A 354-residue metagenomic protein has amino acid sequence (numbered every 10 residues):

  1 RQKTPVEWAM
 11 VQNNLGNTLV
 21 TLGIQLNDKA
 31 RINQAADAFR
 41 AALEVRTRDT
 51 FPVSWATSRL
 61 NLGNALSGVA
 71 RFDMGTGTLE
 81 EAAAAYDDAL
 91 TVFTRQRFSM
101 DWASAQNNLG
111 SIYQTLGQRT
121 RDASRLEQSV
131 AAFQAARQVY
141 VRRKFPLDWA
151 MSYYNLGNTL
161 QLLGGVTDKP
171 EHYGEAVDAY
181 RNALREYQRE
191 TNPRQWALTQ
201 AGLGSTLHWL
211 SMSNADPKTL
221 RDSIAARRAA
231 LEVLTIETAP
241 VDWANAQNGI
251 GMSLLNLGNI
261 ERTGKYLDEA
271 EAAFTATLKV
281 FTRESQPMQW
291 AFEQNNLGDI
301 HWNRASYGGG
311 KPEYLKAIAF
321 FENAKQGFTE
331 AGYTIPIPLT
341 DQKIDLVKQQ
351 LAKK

Functional and structural regions predicted by a protein language model:
R1-W8, L43-W55, L90-W102, R137-W149 (+4 more regions): Flexible helix-coil transition and linker loops at the boundaries of alpha-helical arrays
V6-I24, V53-G68, M100-Q118, L147-L162 (+4 more regions): Conserved alpha-helical positions within TPR/SEL1-like repeat arrays
L15, T21-L26, R48, L62 (+15 more regions): Glycine-centered coil turns and helix-coil junctions that link the paired helices within alpha-helical repeat units
T18, L22-L26, Q34-D37, F72 (+7 more regions): Defense-system signaling and execution modules centered on TIR/cGAS-STING-like, death/scaffold domains and their
S205, A225-E232, I236, V241-I260 (+1 more regions): Eukaryotic tandem repeat interaction scaffolds
E271-L339: Ankyrin-repeat and related helical/solenoid repeat scaffolds used for protein-protein interactions
